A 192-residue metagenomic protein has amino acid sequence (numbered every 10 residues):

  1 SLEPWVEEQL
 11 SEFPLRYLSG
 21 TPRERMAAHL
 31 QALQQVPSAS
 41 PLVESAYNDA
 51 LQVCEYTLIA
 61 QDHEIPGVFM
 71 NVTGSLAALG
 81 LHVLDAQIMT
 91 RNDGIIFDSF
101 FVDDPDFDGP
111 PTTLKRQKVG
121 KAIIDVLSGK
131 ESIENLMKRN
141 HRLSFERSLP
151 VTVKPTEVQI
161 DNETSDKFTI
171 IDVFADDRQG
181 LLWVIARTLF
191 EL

Functional and structural regions predicted by a protein language model:
S1-L192: Regulatory modules associated with amino-acid/nitrogen control
